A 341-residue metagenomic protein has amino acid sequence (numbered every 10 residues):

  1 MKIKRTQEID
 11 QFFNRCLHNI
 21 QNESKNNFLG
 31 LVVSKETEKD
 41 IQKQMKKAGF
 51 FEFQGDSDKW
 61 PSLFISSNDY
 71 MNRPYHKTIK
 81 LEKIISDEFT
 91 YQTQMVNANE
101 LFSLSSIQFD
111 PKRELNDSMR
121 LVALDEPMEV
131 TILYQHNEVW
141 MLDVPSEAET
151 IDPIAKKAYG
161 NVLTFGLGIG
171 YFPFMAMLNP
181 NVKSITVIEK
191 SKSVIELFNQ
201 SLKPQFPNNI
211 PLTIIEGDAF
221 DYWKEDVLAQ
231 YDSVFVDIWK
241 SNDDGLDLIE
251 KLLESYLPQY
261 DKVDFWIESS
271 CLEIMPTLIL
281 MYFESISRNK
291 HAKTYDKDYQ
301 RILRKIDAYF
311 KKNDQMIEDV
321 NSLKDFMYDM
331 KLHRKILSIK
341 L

Functional and structural regions predicted by a protein language model:
M1-D125: N-terminal auxiliary segments of SAM/dcSAM-dependent transferases
E129-Q135: Short polybasic amphipathic segments
L142-K203, G217: SAM cofactor-binding core of SAM-dependent methyltransferases, primarily the Rossmann-like beta-alpha-beta module
M175-A176, E225-V227, L248-L252: A short acidic, amphipathic alpha-helical/loop segment
N179-P180, A229, S255-Q259: Short, conserved loop/helix-junction motifs that constitute active-site signature segments in enzyme catalytic cores
S184, P211-T213, K262: Conserved beta-strand segments of alpha/beta enzyme cores
S191-S233, S241-N242: S-adenosyl-L-methionine
K240-K340: C-terminal substrate-binding/active-site "lid" region of AdoMet-derived donor-dependent transferases
